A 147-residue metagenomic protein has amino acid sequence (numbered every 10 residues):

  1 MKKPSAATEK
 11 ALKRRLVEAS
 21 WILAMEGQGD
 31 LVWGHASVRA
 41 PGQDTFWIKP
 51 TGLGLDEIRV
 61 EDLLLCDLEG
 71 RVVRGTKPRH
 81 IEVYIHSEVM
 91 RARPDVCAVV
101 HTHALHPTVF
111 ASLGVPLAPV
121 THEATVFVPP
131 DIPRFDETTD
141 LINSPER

Functional and structural regions predicted by a protein language model:
M1-R147: Glycine-rich flexible loops
